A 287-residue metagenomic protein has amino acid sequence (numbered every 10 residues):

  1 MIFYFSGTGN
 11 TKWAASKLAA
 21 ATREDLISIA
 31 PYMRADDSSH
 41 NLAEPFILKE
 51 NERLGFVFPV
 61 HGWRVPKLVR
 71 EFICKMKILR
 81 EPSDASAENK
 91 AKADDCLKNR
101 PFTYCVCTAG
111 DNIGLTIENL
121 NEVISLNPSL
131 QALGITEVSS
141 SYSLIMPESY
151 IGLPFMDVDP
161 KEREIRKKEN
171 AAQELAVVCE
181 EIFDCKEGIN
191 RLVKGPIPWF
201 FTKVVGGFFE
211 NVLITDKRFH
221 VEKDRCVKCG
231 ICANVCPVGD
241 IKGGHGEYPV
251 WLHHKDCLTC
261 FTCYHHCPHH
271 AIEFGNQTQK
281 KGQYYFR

Functional and structural regions predicted by a protein language model:
I2, S6-W13, A21-D25, A30-M33 (+3 more regions): FMN-binding flavodoxin-like domain, especially the glycine-rich phosphate-binding loop
Y4, I47-L48, C96, V212 (+3 more regions): Generic structural signal for beta-strand residues in well-ordered domains
R34-P45: Structural motif
P196-C229, N234: A mid-sequence, solvent-exposed acidic-amphipathic segment
V221, V227, I231-L252, D256 (+1 more regions): Iron-sulfur cluster-binding cysteine motifs and their immediate structural context in ferredoxin-like electron-transfer
Y284-R287: Active-site-proximal loop/hinge segments that shape catalytic or ion-binding/gating pockets
